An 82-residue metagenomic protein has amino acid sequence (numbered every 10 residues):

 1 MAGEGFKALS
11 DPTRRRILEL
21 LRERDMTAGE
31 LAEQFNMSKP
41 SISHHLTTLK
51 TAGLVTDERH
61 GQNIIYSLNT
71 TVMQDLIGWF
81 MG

Functional and structural regions predicted by a protein language model:
M1-A2, I64-G82: Conserved segment of winged-helix/HTH DNA-binding domains
A8-T13, T70-T71: Short helix-coil-helix linker/hinge
L9, L21-R24: Short helix-to-turn junction characteristic of helix-turn-helix DNA-binding domains, especially the helix
R15-I17: Pre-recognition alpha-helix immediately N-terminal to the DNA-recognition helix within helix-turn-helix or winged-helix
E19, S43-T47, Q62: Base-recognition residues in the alpha-helical recognition helix of bacterial helix-turn-helix
T27, S38-S41: Helix-turn-helix DNA-binding motif, specifically the short coil turn and the N-cap/start of the second
L31-A32: A short acidic, leucine-rich amphipathic alpha-helix
K50-H60, S67: Beta-hairpin "wing" of winged helix-turn-helix
